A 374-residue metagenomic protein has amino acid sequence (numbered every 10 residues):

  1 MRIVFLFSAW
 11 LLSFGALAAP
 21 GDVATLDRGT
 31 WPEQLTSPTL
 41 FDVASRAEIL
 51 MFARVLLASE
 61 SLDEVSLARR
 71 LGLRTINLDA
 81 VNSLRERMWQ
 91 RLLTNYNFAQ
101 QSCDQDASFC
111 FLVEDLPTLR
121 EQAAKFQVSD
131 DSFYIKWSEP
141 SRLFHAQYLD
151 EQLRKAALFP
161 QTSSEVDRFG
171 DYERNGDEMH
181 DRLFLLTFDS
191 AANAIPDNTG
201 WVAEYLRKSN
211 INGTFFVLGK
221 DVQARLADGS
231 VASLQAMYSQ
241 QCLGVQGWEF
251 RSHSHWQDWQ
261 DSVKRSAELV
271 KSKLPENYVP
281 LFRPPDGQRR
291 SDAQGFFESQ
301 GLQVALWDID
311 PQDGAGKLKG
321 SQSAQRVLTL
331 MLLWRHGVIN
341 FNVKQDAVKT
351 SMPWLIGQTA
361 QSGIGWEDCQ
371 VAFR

Functional and structural regions predicted by a protein language model:
R2-L11, G15-L186, D197-G200, E204-G213 (+1 more regions): Terminal accessory/targeting
L116, R120-A124, V128, S132-W137 (+5 more regions): Metal-dependent polysaccharide deacetylase catalytic core of the NodB/CE4 family, i.e., the active-site-bearing domain
P160-D177, H253-K271, A324-V327: Short, composition-biased local secondary-structure segments
G176-E178, Q235-M237, L330-M331: Short glycine/proline-enriched loop/turn "hinge" motifs that connect secondary-structure elements and lie
D189-S190: Alpha-helical, coiled-coil/dimerization segments enriched in small aliphatic residues
A305-W307, Q312, G316, T329 (+4 more regions): Alpha-helical scaffolds that organize eukaryotic protein assemblies
G320-L332: A short, acidic, amphipathic alpha-helical segment used as a generic capping/interface helix at domain edges
